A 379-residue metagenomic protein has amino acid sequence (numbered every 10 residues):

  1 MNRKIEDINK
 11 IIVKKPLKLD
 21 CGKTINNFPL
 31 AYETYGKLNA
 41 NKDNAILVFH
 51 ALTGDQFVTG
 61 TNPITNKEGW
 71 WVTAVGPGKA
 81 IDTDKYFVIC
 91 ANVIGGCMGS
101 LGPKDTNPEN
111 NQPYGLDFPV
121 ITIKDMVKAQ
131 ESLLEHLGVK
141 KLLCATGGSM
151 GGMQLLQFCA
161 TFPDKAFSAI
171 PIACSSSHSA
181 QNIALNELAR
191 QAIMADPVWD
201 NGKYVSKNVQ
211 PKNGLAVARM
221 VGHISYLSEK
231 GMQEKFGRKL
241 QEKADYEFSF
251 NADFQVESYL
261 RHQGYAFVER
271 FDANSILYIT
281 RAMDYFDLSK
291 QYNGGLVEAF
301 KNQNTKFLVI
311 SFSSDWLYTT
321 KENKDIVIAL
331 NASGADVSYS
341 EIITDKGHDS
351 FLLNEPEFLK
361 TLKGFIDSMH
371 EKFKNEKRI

Functional and structural regions predicted by a protein language model:
M1-V48, I379: Catalytic-loop region of hydrolases
E33, K37-N107: N-terminal cap/lid subdomain of alpha/beta-hydrolase-fold enzymes
P113, D117, K124-L143, Q157: Conserved acidic catalytic loop of the alpha/beta-hydrolase fold
G152-P163, A169: Short glycine-enriched nucleophile-adjacent loop and the immediately C-terminal alpha-helix near the catalytic center
P171-A266: Alpha/beta-hydrolase-fold enzymes
Q291-L296, T319-L330: Short alpha-helix in the alpha/beta-hydrolase fold that links the catalytic acid
Q303, V309-S311: Short beta-strand/loop motif that positions the catalytic acidic residue of the alpha/beta-hydrolase fold
D325, N331-I379: Catalytic active-site module of serine/aspartate enzymes centered on a nucleophile-bearing elbow/loop
